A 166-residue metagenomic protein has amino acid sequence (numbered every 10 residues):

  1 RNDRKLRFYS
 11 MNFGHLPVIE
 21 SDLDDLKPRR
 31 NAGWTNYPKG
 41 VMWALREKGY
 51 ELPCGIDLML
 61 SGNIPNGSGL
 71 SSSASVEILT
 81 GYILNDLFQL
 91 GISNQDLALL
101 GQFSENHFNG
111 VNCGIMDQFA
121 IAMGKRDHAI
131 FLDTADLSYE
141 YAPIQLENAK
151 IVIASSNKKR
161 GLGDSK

Functional and structural regions predicted by a protein language model:
R1-L70, A74, I78-N94, L99-F103 (+4 more regions): ATP-binding N-lobe of GHMP and related small-molecule kinases
R1-R4, K125, A135-D136, S156-K159: Short loop segments at secondary-structure junctions
M11, G62-N63, T134-A135, S156-N157: Fold-independent oxyanion-binding glycine-rich loops and adjacent beta-strand/coil segments at enzyme active sites
V41, D117, A154: A residue-level signal for conserved active-site and pocket-lining positions in enzyme catalytic cores
M59, F131, V152-S155: Structured core elements
V111, I115-E140: Conserved beta-strand-centric core segments of catalytic alpha/beta enzyme folds
S138-K166: Acyltransferase
